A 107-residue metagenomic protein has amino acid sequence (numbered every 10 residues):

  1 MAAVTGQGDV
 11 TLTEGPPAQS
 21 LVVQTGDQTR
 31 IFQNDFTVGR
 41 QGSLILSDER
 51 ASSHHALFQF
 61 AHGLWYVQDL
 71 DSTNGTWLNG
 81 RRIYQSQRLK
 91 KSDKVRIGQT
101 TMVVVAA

Functional and structural regions predicted by a protein language model:
M1-E49, Q59, R96-V103: Intrinsically disordered, low-complexity acidic Ser/Thr-rich regulatory segments
Q28, N34, G42, S47 (+4 more regions): Short, conserved secondary-structure segments in the cores of folded domains
G39-Q41, T73, L78: Residue-level signal for pocket-adjacent positions within structured domains
S43, S72, A107: Residues that form or immediately flank small-molecule/cofactor binding pockets and catalytic motifs
A51-S53: Amphipathic hydrophobic-ligand
F60, W77-A107: C-terminal boundary/linker segments immediately following FHA domains
A61-L64, S72: Short, conserved beta-turn/loop elements at beta-strand boundaries and strand-helix junctions
